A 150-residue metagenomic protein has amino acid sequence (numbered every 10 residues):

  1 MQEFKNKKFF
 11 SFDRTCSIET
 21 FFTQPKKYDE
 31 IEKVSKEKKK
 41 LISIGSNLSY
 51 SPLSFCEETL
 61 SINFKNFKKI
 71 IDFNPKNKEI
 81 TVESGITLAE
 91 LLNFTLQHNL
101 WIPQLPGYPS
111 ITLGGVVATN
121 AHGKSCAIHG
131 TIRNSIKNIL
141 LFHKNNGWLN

Functional and structural regions predicted by a protein language model:
M1-E19: N- or domain-start disorder-to-order transition segments that initiate the globular core
K5-K8, K33-K36, K144: Intrinsic low-complexity, intrinsically disordered segments enriched in polar/basic residues
N6-S11, K65-K69, L113-V116: Short amphipathic alpha-helical segments, especially helix-boundary/capping motifs
D13-G107, N120-S125: Glycine-rich N-terminal segment of FAD-binding domains in flavoprotein oxidoreductases, spanning the beta-loop-helix
Q104, P109-T112, V116-N150: FAD-binding subdomain of flavoenzyme oxidoreductases
